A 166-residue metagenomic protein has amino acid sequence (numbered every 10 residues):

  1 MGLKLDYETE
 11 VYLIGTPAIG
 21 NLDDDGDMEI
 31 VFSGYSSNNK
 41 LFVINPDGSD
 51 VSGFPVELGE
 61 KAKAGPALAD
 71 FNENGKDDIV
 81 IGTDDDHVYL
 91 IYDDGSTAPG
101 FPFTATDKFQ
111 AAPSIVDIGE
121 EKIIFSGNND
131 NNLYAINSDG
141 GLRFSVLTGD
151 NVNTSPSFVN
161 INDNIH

Functional and structural regions predicted by a protein language model:
M1-H166: Extracytoplasmic/lumenal domain signature
